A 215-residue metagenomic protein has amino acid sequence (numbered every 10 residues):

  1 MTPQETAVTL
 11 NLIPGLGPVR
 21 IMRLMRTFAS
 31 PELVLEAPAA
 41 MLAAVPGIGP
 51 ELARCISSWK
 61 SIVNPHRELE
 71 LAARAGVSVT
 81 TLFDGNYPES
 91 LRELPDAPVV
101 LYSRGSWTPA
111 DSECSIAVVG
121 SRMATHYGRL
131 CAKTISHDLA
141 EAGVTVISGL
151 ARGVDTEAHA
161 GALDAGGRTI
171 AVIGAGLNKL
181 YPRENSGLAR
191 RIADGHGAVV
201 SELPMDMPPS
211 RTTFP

Functional and structural regions predicted by a protein language model:
M1-G85: Short, small/acidic-rich helices and loops at N termini and domain boundaries of DNA replication/processing enzymes
M1-Q4, A73, T81-P215: Glycine-biased, small-residue-rich flexible motifs in mid-sequence functional cores and linkers
